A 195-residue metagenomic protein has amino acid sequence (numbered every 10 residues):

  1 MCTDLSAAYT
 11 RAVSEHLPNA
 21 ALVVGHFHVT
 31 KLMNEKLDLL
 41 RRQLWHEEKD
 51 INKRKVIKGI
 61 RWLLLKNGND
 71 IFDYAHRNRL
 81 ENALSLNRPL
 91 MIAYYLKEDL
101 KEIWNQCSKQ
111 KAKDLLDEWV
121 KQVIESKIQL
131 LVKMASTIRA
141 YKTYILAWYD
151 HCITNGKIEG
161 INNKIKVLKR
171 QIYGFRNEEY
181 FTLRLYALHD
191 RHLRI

Functional and structural regions predicted by a protein language model:
C2-N19, V23, F27-K31, K49-I195: Acidic/histidine-rich catalytic cores and adjacent linkers of DNA breakage/strand-transfer/modification proteins
N34-W45: Short, surface-exposed amphipathic charged segments that create phosphate/polyanion-binding patches used for binding
